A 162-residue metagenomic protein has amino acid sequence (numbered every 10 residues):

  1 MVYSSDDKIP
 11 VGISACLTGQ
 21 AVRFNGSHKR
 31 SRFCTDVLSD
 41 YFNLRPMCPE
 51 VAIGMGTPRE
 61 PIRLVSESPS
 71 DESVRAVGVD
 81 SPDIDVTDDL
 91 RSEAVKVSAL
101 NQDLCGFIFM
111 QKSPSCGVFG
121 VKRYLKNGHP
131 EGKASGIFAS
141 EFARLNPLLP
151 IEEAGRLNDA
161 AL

Functional and structural regions predicted by a protein language model:
V2-F42: N-terminal phosphate-binding or glycine-rich loops at protein starts, especially the Walker A/P-loop of NTPases
P10, C105-I108: Structural motif
S14-A15, C48, I108-K112: Short beta-strand segments
Q20-F24, P82-D85, K122-K133: Flexible, glycine/proline-enriched loop segments at strand-loop-helix junctions that form or flank small-ligand binding
A21, M55-G56, S115-F119, A160-A161: Short catalytic/ligand-binding loop motif for oxyanion handling, primarily in non-cytosolic enzymes, centered on
T35, N43-S73: Short, surface-exposed acidic-centric catalytic microdomains
S70-K96, P130-L162: Divalent-metal-activated hydrolytic enzyme cores
K112-F142: Short Gly/Thr/Asp-enriched flexible loops that form oxyanion-binding sites at enzyme active sites
